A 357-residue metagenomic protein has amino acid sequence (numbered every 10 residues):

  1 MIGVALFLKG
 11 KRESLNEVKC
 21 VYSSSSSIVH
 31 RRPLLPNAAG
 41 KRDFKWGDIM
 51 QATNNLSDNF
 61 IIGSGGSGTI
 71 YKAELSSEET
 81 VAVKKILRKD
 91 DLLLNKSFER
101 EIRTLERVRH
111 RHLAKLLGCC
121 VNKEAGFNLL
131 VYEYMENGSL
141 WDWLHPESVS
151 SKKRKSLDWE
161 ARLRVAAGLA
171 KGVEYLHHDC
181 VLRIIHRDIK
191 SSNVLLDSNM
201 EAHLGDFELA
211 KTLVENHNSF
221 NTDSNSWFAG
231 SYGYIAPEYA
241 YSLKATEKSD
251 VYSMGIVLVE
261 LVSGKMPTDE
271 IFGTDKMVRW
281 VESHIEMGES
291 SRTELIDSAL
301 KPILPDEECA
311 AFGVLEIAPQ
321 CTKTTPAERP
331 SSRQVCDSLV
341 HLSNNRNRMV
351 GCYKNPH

Functional and structural regions predicted by a protein language model:
M1-A5: Single-pass alpha-helical transmembrane segments
L8-M50, V81-R103, A114-A167, M200-H357: Cytosolic eukaryotic protein kinase-like domains
N59-I70: Protein kinase glycine-rich loop
F60, R103-E106: Conserved alphaC helix of the protein kinase catalytic domain
G65, V108-R111: Conserved N-lobe motifs of Hanks-type protein kinase catalytic domains, especially the short loop(s) flanking
E74-V81: Conserved N-lobe loop of protein kinases adjacent to the ATP-binding glycine-rich P-loop
K171-I184: Protein kinase catalytic-loop region centered on the HRD/HxD motif
